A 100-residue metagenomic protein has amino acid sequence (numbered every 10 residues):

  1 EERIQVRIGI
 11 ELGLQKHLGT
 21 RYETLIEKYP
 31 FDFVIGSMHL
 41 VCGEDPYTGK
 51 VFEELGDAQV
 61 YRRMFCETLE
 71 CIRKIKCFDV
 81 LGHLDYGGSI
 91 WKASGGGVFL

Functional and structural regions predicted by a protein language model:
E1-L100: Extended substrate/RNA-proximal surfaces in nucleic-acid metabolism proteins
